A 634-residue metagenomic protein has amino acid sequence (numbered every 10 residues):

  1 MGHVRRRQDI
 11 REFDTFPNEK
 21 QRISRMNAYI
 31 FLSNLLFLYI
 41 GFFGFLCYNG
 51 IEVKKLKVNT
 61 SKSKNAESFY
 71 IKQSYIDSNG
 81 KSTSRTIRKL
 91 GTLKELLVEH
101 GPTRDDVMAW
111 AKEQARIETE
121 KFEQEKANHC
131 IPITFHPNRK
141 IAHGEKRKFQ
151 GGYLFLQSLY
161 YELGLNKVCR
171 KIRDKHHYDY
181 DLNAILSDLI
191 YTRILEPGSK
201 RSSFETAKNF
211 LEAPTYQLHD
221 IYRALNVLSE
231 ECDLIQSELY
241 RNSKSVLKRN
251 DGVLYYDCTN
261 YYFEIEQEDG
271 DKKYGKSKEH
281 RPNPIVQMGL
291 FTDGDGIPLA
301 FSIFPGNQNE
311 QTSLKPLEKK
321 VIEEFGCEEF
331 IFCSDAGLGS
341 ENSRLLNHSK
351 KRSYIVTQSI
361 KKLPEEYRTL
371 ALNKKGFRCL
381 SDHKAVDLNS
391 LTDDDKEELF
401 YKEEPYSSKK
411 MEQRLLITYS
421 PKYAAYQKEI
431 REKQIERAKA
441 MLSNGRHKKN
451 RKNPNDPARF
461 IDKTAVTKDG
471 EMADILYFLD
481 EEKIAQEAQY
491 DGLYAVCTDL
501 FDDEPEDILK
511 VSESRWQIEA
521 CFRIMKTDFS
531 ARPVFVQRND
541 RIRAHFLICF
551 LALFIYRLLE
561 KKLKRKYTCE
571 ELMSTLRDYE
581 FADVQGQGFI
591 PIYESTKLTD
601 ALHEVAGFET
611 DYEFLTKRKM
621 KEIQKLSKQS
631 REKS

Functional and structural regions predicted by a protein language model:
G2-R5, I10-E12, F16-E19, S24-N183: Conserved glycine(s) in the ABC-transporter nucleotide-binding domain "signature"
N34, I40-G50, K54, A66-S68 (+2 more regions): Anion-binding and metal-coordination hotspots
